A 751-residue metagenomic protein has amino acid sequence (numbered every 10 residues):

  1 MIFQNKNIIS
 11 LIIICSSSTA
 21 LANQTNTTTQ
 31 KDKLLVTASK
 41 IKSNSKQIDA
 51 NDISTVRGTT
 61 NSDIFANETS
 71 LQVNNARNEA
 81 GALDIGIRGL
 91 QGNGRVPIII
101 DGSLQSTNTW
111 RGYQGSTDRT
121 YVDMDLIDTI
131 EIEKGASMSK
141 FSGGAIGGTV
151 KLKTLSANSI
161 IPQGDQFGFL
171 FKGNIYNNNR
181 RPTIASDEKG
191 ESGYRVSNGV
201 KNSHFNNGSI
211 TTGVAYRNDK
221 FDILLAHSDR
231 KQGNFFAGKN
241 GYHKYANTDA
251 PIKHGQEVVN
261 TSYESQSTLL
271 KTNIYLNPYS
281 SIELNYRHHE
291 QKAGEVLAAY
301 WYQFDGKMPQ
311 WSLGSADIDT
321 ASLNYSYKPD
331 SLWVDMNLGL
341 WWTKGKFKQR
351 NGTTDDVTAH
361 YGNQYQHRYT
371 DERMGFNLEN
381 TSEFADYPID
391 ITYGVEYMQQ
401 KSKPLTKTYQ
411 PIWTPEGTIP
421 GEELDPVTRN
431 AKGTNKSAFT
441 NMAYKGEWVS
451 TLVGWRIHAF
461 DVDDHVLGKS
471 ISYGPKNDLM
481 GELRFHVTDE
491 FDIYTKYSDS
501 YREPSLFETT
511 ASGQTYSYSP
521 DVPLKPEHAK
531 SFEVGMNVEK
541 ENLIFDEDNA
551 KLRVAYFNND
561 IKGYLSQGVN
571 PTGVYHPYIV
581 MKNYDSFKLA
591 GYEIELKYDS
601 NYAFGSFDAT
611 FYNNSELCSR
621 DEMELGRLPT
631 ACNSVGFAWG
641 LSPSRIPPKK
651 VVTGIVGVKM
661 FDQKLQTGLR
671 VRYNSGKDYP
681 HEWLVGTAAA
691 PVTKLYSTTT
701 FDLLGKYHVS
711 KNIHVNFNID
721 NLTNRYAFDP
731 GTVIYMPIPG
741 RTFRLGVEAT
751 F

Functional and structural regions predicted by a protein language model:
A66-T107: Extracytoplasmic beta-strand/coil segments of soluble accessory domains associated with Gram-negative outer-membrane
Q105-K134: Short acidic/polar hinge/loop motifs at secondary-structure boundaries that mediate gating or recognition
N108, Y501, D560-G563, Q567 (+4 more regions): C-terminal beta-signal and adjacent terminal beta-strands/loops of Gram-negative outer-membrane beta-barrel proteins
Q166-M308: Periplasmic-side early beta-strands and strand-to-turn transitions of outer-membrane beta-barrels
Y275-H289, A316-L467, I544-Y556, L596-D599 (+1 more regions): Face-selective signature of the C-terminal outer-membrane beta-barrel domain
Y275-N277, P388-T392, E396-M398, P420-N559 (+4 more regions): Structural signature of Gram-negative outer-membrane beta-barrels, strongest in the C-terminal barrel of TonB-dependent
S326, D335-N351, D492-S498, P526-A590 (+2 more regions): Membrane-embedded beta-barrel scaffold of Gram-negative outer-membrane proteins
D386-I391, Y444-T451, F460, D546-D560 (+3 more regions): Gram-negative outer-membrane beta-barrel transporters
